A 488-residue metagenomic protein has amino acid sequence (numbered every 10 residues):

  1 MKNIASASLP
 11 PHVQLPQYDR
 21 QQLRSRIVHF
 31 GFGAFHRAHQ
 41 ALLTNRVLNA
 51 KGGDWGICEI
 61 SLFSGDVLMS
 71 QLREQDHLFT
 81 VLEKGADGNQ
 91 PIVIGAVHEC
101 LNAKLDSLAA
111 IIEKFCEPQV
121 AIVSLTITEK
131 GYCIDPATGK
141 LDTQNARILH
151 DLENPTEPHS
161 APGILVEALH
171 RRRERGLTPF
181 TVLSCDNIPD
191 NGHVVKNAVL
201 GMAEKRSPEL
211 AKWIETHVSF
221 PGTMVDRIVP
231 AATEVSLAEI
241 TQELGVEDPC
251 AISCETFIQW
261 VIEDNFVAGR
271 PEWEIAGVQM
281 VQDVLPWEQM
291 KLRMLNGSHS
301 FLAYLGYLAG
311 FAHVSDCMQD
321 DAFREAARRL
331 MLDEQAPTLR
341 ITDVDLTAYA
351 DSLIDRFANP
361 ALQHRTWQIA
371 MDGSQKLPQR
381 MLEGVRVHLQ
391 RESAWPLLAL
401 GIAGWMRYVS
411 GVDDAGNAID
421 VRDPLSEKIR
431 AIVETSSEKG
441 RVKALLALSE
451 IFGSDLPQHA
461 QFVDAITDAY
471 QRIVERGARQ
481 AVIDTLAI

Functional and structural regions predicted by a protein language model:
M1-I488: Substrate/ligand-engaging "lid" and interaction regions
